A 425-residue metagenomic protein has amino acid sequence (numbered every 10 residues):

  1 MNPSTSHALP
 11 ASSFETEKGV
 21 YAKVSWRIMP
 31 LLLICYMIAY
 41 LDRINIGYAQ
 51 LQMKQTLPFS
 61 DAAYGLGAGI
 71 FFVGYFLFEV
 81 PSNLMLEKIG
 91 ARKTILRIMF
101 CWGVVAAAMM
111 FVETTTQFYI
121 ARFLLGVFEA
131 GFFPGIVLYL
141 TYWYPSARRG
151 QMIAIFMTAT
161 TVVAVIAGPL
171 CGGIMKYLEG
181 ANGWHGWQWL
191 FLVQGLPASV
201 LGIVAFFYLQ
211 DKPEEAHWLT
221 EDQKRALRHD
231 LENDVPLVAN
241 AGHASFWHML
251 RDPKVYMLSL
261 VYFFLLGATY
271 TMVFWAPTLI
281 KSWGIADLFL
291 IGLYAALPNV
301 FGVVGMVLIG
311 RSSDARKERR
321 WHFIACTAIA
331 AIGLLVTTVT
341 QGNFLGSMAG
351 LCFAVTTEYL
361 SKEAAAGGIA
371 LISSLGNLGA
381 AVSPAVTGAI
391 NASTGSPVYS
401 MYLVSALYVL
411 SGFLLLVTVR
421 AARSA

Functional and structural regions predicted by a protein language model:
I46-G47, W247-M306, F353, S383-P384: Extracytoplasmic gate region of multi-pass secondary transporters
M53-K54, M85-L86, L170-G180, I280-K281 (+2 more regions): Interfacial helix-cap and linker-helix signal at transmembrane-aqueous boundaries of multi-pass secondary transporters
P58, G90, F111-Q117, F128 (+4 more regions): Helix-breaking motifs and short loop linkers at transmembrane-helix boundaries and internal kinks in secondary membrane
L77-T116: Conserved MFS/SLC helix-loop-helix module at the cytosolic interface between two early adjacent transmembrane helices
F78-G90, V304-E318, N391: Helix-to-loop junctions at the C-terminal end of transmembrane segments in multipass secondary transporters
E87-M99, D314-T327: Cytoplasmic membrane-interface "Motif A"-like loop-to-helix N-cap segments of 12-TM Major Facilitator Superfamily
F100-E113, A328-G342: C-terminal ends and interior cores of transmembrane alpha-helices in multi-pass membrane transporters/permeases
Q151-K176, P197-A198, S373-S383: Glycine-rich segments within core transmembrane alpha-helices of 12-TM secondary carriers
